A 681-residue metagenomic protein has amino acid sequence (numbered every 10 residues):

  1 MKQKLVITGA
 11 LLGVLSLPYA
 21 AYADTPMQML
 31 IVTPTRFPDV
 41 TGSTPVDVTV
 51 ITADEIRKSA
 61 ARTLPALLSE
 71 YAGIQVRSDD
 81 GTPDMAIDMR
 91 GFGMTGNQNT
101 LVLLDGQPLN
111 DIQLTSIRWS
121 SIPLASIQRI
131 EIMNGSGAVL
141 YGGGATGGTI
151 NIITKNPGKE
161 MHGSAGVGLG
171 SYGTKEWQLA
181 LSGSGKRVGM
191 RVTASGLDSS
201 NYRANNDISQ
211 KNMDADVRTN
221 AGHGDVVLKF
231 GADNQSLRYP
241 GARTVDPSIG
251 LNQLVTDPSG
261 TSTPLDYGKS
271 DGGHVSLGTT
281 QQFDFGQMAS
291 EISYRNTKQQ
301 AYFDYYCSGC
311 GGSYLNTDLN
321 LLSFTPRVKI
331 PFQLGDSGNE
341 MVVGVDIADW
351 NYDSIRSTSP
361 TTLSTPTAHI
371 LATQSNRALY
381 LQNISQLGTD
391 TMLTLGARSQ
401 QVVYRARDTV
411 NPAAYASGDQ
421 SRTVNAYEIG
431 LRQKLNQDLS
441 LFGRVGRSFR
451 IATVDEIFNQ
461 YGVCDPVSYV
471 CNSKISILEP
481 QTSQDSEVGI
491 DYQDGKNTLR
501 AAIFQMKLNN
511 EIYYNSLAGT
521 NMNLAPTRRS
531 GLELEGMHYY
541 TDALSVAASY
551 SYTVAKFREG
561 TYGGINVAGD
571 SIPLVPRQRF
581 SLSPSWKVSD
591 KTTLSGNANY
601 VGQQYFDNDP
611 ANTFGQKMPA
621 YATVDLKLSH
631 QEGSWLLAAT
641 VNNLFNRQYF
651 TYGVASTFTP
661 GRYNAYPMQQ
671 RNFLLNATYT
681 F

Functional and structural regions predicted by a protein language model:
P26-S59, M85-D88, T100: N-terminal periplasmic "start-of-domain" segments of outer-membrane beta-barrel proteins
P65, S69-Q107, D111: Extracytoplasmic beta-strand/coil segments of soluble accessory domains associated with Gram-negative outer-membrane
Q107-N134, T154-K155: Short acidic/polar hinge/loop motifs at secondary-structure boundaries that mediate gating or recognition
H162-S164, L169-D198, R203-A242, D266-D284 (+3 more regions): Transmembrane beta-barrel wall of Gram-negative outer-membrane proteins
D225-G231, D266-N411, S417, R432-K434 (+4 more regions): Face-selective signature of the C-terminal outer-membrane beta-barrel domain
Q282, Q287-Y305, N351, R356 (+7 more regions): Membrane-embedded beta-barrel scaffold of Gram-negative outer-membrane proteins
V328-P331, G388, L393, T498 (+4 more regions): Gram-negative outer-membrane beta-barrel transporters
Y600-D607, S629-F681: C-terminal beta-signal and adjacent terminal beta-strands/loops of Gram-negative outer-membrane beta-barrel proteins
